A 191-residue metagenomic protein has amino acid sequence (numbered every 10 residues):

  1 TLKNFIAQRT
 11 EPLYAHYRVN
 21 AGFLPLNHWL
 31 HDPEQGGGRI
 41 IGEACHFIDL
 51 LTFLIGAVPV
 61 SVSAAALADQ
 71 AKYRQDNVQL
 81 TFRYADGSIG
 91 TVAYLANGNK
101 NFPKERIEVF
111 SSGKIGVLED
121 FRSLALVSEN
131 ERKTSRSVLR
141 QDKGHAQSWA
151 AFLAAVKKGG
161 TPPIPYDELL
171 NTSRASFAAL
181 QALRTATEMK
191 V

Functional and structural regions predicted by a protein language model:
T1-A71, A186: Predominantly a Rossmann-like dinucleotide-binding segment in NAD(P)-dependent oxidoreductases
T1-N4, L50, Q79, A151 (+2 more regions): Alpha-helical elements of Rossmann-like donor-binding domains used by nucleotide-donor carbohydrate transfer enzymes
L2-I6, H28-P33, N77-Q79, R106-I107 (+1 more regions): Short, glycine/charged-enriched secondary-structure capping and boundary segments
Q35-G42, S135-K143: A short glycine-threonine-serine/GTX helix/turn-capping micro-motif
G42, I48-S123, A146-G160: Contiguous beta-strand/loop segments that form the cofactor/metal-binding neighborhood of enzyme cores
A85, L153-V191: C-terminal helix-rich "cap/oligomerization" subdomain common to oxidoreductases
G90-V92, K133-S135, M189: Short beta-strand segments
N101-R106, V127-E131, S135-S137: A short, polar/proline- and glycine-enriched secondary-structure boundary/capping micro-motif
